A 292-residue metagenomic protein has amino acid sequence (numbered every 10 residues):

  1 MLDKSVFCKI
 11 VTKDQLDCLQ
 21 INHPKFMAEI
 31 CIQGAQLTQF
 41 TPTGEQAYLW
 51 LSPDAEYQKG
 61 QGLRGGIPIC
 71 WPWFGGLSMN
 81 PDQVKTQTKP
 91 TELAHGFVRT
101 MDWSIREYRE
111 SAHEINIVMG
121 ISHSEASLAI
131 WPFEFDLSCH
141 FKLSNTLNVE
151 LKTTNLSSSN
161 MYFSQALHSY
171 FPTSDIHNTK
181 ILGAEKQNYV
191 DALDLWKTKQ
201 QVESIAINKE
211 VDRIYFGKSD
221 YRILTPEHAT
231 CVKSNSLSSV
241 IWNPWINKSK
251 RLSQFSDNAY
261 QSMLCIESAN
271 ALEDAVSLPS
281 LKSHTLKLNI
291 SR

Functional and structural regions predicted by a protein language model:
M1-I67, K218-S238, W245, S280-R292: Beta-strand-rich N-terminal accessory domains
I30, L151-S157, R292: Asparagine-centered strand-capping/turn motif at beta-strand->loop junctions
Q58-K59, S138-H140, E273-L278: Beta-strand-rich interaction surfaces with strong enrichment in secreted/lumenal proteins
Q61-G96, L182-N188, K197: Beta-strand/loop-rich accessory regions of lumenal/periplasmic or secreted enzymes, predominantly carbohydrate-active
T88-L143: Extended, loop-rich substrate-binding clefts of extracytoplasmic carbohydrate-active enzymes
T100-M101, S204-L278: Acidic/His-leaning functional-site neighborhoods
N160-Y162, A166-V240: Active-site/ligand-binding surface loops and adjacent short beta/alpha elements that line catalytic pockets across
